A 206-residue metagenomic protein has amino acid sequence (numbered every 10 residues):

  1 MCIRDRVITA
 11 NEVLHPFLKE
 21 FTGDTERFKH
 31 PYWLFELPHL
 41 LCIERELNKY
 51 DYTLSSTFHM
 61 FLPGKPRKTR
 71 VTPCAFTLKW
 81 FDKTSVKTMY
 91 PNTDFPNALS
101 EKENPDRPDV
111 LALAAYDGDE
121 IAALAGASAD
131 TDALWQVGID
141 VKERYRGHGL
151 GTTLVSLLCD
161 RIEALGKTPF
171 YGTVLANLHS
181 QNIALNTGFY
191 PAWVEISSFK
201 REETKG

Functional and structural regions predicted by a protein language model:
M1-I3: Short, small-residue-biased leader/transition segments that mark boundaries at the very start of proteins
H15-T77: Hydrophobic alpha-helical segments and helix pairs
L54-L62, Y190-T204: Conserved catalytic-core motifs of GNAT/GCN5-like acyltransferases
G64-K102: Short amphipathic alpha-helix that is part of the acyltransferase structural core
N104-L111, Y116-L134, G138-K142: A conserved beta-strand-loop-helix scaffold within acyl/acetyltransferase catalytic domains
V137, G147-R161, N182, N186: Conserved acetyl-CoA-binding loop-helix of GNAT-fold acetyltransferases
I162-V174: Conserved GNAT acetyl-CoA-binding A-motif
Y171-L185, Y190, S198-K200: Conserved beta-strand-loop-alpha-helix junction that forms the acyl-donor binding cleft
